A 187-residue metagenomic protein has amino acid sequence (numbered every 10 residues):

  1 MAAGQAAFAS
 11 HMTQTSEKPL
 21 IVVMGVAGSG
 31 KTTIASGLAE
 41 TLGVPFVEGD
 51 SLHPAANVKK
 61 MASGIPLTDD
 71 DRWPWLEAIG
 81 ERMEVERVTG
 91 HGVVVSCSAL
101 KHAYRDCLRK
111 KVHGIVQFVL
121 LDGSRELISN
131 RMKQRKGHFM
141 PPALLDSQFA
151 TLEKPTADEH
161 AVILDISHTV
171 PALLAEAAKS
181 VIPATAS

Functional and structural regions predicted by a protein language model:
M1-P19: Extreme N-terminal, non-catalytic leader segments that precede Walker-type/kinase nucleotide-binding cores
V23: Hydrophobic anchor at the beta1->P-loop junction of P-loop NTPases
A27: The conserved Walker
K31: Conserved lysine of the Walker
S36-I79: Conserved substrate/cofactor phosphate-moiety recognition/catalytic segment in nucleotide-dependent phosphotransferases
T89-V93, Q117: Loop/turn-to-beta-strand initiation segments
S98-K136: ATP-dependent NMP and nucleoside kinases share a basic, alpha-helical "lid"
Q134-E176: Small-molecule kinase domains that catalyze NTP-dependent phosphoryl transfer to phosphate-bearing small molecules
